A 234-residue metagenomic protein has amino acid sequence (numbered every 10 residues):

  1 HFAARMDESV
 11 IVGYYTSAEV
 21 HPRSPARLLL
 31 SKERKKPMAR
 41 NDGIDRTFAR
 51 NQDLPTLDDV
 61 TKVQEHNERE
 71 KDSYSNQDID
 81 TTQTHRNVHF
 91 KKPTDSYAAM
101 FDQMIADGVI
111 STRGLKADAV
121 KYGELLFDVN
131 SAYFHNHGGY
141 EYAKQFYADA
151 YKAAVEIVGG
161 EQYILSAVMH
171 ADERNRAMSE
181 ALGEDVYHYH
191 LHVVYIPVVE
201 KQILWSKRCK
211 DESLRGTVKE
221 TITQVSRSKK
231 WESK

Functional and structural regions predicted by a protein language model:
F2-K234: N-terminal nicking endonuclease/strand-transfer module with a His-rich metal-binding environment and a catalytic Tyr
